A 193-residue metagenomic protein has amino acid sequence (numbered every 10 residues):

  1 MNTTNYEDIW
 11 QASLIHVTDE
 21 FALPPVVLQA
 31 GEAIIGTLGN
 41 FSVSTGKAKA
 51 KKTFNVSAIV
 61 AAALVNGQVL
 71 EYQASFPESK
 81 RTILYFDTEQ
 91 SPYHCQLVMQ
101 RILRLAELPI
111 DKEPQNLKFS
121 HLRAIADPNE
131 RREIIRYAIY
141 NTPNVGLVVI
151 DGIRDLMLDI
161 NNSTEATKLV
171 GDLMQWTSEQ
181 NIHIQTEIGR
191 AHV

Functional and structural regions predicted by a protein language model:
N2-I102: The Walker A/P-loop phosphate-binding site
N5, K118, E179-N181: Short, flexible loop motifs at catalytic/binding sites
V43, L147-D151, Q185: Structural motif
K47, I153, G189-R190: Short, well-ordered beta-to-alpha junction loops that form the rim of enzyme active sites and present histidine/acidic
N55, E165-K168: Alpha-helical initiation/capping and key positions within long helical/coiled-coil segments
P77-N161, K168, Q175: Conserved inter-motif catalytic segment of the P-loop NTP-binding fold
N141, T167-R190: Substrate-engagement module of ASCE P-loop NTPases
